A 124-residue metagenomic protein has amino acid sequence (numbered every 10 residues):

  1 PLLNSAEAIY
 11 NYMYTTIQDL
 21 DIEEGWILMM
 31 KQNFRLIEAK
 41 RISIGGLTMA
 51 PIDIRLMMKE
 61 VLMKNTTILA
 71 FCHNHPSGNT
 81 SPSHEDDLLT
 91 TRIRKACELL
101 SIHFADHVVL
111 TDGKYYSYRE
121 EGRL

Functional and structural regions predicted by a protein language model:
P1-I37: Long amphipathic N-terminal alpha/beta scaffold segment
N11, M29-N33, S43-L124: Active-site-proximal loop/helix of nucleotide/amide-processing enzymes and allied scaffolds
